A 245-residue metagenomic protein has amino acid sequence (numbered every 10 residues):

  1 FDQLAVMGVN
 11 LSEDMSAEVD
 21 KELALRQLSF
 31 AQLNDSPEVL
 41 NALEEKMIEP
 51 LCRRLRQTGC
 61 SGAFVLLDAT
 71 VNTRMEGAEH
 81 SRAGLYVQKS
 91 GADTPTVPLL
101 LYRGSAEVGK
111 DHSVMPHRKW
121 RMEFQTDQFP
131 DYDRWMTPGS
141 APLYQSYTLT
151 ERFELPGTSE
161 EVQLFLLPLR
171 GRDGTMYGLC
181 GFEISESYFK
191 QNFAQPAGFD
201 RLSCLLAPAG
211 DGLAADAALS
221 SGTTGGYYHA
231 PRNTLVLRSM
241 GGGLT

Functional and structural regions predicted by a protein language model:
Q3-T137: Extracytoplasmic/periplasmic sensory segments of membrane signal-transduction proteins
F64, Q163, C180-G181, C204-L206: Structural recognition of the beta-strand scaffold that forms the well-ordered cores of secreted hydrolase catalytic
L67, L155, G171, A207-A209: Acidic surface patches and DE-rich sequence motifs
T70-N72, L155-P156, I184-Y188: Solvent-exposed loop/turn segments at secondary-structure junctions within structured extracellular/periplasmic domains
M75-G77, S159, A217: A short acidic (Asp/Glu
G104-G181: Extracytoplasmic/periplasmic ligand-binding sensor regions of membrane-associated signaling proteins
E186-T245: Intrinsic low-complexity, intrinsically disordered coil/linker regions enriched in small/polar and charged residues
